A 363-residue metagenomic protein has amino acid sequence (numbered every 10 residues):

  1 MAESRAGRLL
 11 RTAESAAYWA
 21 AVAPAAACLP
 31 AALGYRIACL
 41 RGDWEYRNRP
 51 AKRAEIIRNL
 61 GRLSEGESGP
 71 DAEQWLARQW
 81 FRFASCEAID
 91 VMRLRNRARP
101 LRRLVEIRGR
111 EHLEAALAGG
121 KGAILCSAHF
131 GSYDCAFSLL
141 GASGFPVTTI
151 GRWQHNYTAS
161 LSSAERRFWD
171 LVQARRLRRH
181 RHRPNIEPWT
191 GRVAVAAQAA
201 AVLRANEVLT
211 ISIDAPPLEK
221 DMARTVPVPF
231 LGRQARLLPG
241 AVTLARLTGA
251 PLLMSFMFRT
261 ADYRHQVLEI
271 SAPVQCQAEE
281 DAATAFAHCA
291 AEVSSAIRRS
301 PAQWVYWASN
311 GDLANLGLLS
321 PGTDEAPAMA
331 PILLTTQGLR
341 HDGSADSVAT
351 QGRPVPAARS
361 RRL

Functional and structural regions predicted by a protein language model:
M1-A6, W80-V105, I150-W169, A200-E219 (+2 more regions): Short N-terminal secondary-structure initiator segments
A2-S127, S132, F137, V172-R179 (+4 more regions): Membrane-anchoring hydrophobic helices of lipid-metabolizing enzymes
T12, R47, E67, D71 (+5 more regions): Charge-dense, low-complexity intrinsically disordered segments
K52, S132, W169-Q173, A194-V195 (+2 more regions): Residue-level preference for nonpolar/small residues embedded in alpha-helices
N96-P100, R179-E187, R224-F230: Short, basic, glycine/proline-bearing loop/turn elements
K121-T190: Catalytic core of membrane glycerolipid acyltransferases/transacylases, capturing the structured, soluble-facing
A142, P146, I150, E187-L363: Non-catalytic C-terminal accessory region of glycerolipid acyltransferases and related lyso-lipid remodeling enzymes
